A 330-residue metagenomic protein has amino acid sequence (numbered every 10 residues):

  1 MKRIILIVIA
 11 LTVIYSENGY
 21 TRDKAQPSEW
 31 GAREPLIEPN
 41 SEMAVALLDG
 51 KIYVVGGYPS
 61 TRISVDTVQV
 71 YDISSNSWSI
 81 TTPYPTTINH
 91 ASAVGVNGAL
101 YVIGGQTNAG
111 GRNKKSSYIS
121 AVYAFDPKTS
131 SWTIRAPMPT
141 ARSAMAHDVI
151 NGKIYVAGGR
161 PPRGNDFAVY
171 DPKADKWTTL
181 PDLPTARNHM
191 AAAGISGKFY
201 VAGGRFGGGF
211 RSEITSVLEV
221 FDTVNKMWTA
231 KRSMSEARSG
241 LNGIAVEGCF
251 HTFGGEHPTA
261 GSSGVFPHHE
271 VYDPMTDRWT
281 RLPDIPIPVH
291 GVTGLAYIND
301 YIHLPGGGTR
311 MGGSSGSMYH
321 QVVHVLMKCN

Functional and structural regions predicted by a protein language model:
I4-T12: Sec-dependent N-terminal signal peptides
T21-N330: Kelch-like beta-propeller repeat domains
